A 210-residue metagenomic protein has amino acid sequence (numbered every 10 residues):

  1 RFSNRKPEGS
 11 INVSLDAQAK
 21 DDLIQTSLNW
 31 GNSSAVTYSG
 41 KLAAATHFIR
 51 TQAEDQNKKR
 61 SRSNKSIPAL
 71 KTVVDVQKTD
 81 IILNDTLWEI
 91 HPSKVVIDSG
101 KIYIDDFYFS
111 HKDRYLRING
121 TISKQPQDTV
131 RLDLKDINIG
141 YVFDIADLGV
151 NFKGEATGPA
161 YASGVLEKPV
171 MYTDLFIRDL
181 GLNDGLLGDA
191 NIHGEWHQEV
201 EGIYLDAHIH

Functional and structural regions predicted by a protein language model:
R1-H210: Interface amphipathic segments
